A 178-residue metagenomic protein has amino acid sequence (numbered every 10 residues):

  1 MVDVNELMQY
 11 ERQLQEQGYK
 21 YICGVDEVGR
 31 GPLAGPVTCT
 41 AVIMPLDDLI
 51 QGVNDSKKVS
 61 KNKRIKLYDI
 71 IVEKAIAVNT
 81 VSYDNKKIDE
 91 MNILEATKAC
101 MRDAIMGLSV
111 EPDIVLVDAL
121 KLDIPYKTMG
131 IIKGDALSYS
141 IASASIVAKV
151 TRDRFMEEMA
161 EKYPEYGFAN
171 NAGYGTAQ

Functional and structural regions predicted by a protein language model:
M1-Q178: RNase H-like, Mg2+-dependent phosphodiesterase core, and more generally RNA phosphate-backbone-engaging helix-loop
